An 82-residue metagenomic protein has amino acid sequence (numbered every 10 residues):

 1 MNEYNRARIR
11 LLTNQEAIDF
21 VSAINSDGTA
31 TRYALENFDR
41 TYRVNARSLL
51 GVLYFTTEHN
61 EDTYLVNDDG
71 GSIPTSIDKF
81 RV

Functional and structural regions predicted by a protein language model:
N2-L11: Short glycine-/aliphatic-rich beta-strand segments at the starts of folded cytosolic domains
L12, T31-L35, N67: Structural preference for solvent-exposed beta-strand-turn elements and adjacent flexible terminal/loop segments within
Q15-Y33, T41-E61, I73-R81: Amphipathic alpha-helical interaction surfaces in cytosolic regulatory modules
F38: RNA-recognition motif
D69-G71: Extended, charge-rich low-complexity interaction segments
